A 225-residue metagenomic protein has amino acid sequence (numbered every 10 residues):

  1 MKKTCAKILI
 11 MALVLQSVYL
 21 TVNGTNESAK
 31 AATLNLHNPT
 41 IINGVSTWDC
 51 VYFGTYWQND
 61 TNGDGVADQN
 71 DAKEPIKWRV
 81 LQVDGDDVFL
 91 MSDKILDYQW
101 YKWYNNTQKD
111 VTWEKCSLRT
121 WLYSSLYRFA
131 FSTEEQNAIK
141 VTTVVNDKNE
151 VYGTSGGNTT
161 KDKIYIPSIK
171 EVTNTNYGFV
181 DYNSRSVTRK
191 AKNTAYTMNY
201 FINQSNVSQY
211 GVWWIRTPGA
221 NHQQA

Functional and structural regions predicted by a protein language model:
K3-T4, I8, E27, A31 (+1 more regions): N-terminal cationic leader/targeting segments used for protein routing and processing
T4-N23: Sec-dependent N-terminal signal peptides of Gram-positive bacterial secreted proteins and lipoproteins
K7, L13, K30-T33, Y196: Intrinsic disorder/low-complexity segments
V18-N38: Sec-dependent signal peptide cleavage junction
A32-A225: Collagenous Gly-X-Y triple-helix signature in extracellular proteins
